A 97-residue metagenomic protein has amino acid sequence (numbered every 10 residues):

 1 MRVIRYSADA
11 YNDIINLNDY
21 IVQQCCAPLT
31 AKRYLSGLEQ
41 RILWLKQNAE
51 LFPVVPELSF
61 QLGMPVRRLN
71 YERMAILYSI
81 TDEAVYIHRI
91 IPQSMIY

Functional and structural regions predicted by a protein language model:
M1-E39: Arg/Lys-rich, positively charged N-terminal/basic patches that mediate binding to nucleic acids
D9, L38-W44, L69-L77: A short, hydrophobic secondary-structure junction motif
D19, C26, L43, Q47-L51 (+1 more regions): Generic structural signal for secondary-structure transition and capping sites
C25, R67-Y97: Enriched for short, Lys/Arg-rich terminal
Y34, F60-Q61, D82, Y86: Helix-centric, low-specificity signal for extended rod-like, repetitive segments
L43-L69: A short, surface-exposed loop/turn module that caps and links secondary-structure elements
